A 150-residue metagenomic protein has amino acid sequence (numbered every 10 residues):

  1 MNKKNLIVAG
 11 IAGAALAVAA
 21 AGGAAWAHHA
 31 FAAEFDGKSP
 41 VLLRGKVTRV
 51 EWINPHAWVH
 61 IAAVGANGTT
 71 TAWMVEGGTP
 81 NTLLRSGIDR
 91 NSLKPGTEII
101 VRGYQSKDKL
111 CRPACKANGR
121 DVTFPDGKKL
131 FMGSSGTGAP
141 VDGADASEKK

Functional and structural regions predicted by a protein language model:
N2-A14: Bacterial N-terminal signal peptides that target proteins for export
L16-A25: C-terminal segment of classical bacterial N-terminal signal peptides
W26-V41: Short boundary/loop segments of OB/S1/cold-shock single-stranded nucleic-acid-binding domains
G45-V47: Conserved hydrophobic positions within beta-strands
I53-V64: Short aromatic-glycine-enriched beta-strand elements
R85-V101: Short nucleic-acid-contacting surface segments enriched for D/E, G, S/T with interspersed K/R
S106-S134: OB-fold/S1-family single-stranded nucleic acid-binding modules
D126-K150: Extended, charge-rich, solvent-exposed interface segments
